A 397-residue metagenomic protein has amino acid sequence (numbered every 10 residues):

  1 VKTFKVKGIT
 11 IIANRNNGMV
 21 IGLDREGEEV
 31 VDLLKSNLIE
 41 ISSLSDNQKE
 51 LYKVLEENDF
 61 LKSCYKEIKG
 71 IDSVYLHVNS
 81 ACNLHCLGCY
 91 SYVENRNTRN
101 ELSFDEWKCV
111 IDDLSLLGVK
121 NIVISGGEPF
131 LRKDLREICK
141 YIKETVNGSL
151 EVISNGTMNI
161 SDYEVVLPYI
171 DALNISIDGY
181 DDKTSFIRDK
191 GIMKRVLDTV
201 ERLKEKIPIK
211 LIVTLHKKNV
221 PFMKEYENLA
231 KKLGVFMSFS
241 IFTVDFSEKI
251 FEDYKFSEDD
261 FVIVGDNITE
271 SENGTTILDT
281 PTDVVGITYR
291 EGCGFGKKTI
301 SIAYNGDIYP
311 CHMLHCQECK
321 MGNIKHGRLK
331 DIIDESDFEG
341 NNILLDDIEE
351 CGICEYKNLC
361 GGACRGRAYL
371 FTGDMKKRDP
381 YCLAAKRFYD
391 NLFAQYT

Functional and structural regions predicted by a protein language model:
K2-G22, S45-Y75: N-terminal [4Fe-4S]-dependent radical SAM core
K7, C293-K297: Short, small/polar residue-rich loop motifs at catalytic or cofactor-binding pockets
V30, L34-L44: Short acidic, hydrophobic short linear motifs in intrinsically disordered regions
I68-K69, S73-D105: Canonical Radical SAM [4Fe-4S] cluster-binding loop centered on the CxxxCxxC motif and its immediate flanking residues
A81-S91, H312-M313, E349-G366: Local cysteine-cluster metal-coordination motifs and their immediate loop/turn environment, predominantly Fe-S cluster
R99-N100, F104-S125, R132-F242: Radical SAM/AdoMet-radical enzyme domain recognition
V110-F130, I343, K377-T397: Short Fe-S-cluster ligation motifs
F256-I287, M313-E355, G361: C-terminal accessory region of radical SAM enzymes
